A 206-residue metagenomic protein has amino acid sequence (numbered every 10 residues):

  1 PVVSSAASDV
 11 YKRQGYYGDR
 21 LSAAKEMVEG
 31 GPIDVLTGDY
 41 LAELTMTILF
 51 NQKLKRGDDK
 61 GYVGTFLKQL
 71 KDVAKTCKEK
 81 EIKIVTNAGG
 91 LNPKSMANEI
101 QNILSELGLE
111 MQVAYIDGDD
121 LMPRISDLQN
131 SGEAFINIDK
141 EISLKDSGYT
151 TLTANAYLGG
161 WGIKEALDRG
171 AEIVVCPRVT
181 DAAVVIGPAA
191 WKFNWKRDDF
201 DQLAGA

Functional and structural regions predicted by a protein language model:
P1-A7, Y11: Single conserved hydrophobic/aromatic residue that forms the stacking wall/gate of nucleotide- or nucleobase-binding
Y17, A42-L44, A88-A97, R178-V184: Gly/Ser/Thr-rich loops at beta-strand to alpha-helix junctions that form or flank small-molecule/cofactor-binding
L21-A24, T47-Q52, S95-Q101, P123-F135 (+1 more regions): Short acidic, glycine/serine/threonine-rich loops at helix termini
G31-F50: N-terminal glycine-rich anion-binding loops that anchor highly charged ligand groups
L44-D59, K78, L121-Y149: Gly-rich Lys/Arg/Thr-decorated short loops/hinges at beta-loop-alpha junctions or inter-strand turns that position
R56-G57, E81-L91, V174-C176: Short glycine-rich or small-residue beta-strand-to-loop segments that form or flank ligand, phosphate, metal/Fe-S
S105-L121, V185-A206: Catalytic or ion-translocation cores adjacent to nucleophile or general acid/base/metal-coordination motifs in diverse
T151-P177: Active-site/ligand-binding-proximal alpha/beta "capping" segment
